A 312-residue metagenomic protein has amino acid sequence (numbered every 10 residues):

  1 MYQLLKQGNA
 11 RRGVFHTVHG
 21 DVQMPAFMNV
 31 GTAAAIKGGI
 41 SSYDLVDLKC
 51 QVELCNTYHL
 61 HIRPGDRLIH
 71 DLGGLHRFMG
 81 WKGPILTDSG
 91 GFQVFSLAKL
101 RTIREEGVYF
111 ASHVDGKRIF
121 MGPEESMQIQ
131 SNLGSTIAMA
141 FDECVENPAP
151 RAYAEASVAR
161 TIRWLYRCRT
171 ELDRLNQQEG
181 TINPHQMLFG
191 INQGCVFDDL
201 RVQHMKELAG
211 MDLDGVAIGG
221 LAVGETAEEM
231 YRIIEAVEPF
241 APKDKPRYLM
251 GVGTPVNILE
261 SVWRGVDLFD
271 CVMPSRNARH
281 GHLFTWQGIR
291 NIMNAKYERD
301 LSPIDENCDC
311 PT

Functional and structural regions predicted by a protein language model:
M1-I182, A295-E298: Non-catalytic, usually N-terminal nucleic-acid engagement modules in DNA/RNA processing proteins
R12, D21, P84, M187 (+3 more regions): A residue-level signal for beta-strand positions that form part of recognition/binding surfaces within mature
Y43, Q128, K206, L259 (+1 more regions): Surface-exposed charge patches
A159-I162, E171, L175, N183 (+1 more regions): Glycine-rich phosphate/ribose-binding loops and adjacent secondary-structure elements that form binding surfaces
I304-T312: Short, intrinsically disordered, charge-balanced linker/junction segments flanking boundaries in proteins
